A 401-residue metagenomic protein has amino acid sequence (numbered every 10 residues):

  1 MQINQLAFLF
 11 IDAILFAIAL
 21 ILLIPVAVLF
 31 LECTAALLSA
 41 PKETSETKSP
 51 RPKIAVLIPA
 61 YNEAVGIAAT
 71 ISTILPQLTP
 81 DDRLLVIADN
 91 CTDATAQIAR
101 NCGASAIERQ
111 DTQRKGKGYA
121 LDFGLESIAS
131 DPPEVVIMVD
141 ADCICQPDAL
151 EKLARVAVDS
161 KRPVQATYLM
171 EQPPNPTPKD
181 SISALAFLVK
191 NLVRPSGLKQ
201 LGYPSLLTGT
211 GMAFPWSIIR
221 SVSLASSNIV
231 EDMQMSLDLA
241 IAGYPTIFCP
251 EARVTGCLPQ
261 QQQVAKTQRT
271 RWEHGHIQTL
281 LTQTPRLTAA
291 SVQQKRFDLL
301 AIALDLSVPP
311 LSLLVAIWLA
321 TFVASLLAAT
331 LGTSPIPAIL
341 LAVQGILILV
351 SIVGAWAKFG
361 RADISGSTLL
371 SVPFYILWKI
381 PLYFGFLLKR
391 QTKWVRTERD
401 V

Functional and structural regions predicted by a protein language model:
M1-P50, G354, K379: N-terminal membrane-anchoring/stem segments of glycan-assembly enzymes
T34-L38, E46-K48, D305-K389: Membrane-embedded multi-pass helical conduit in multi-pass membrane proteins, especially envelope-biosynthetic
K53-A55, R83, Q234: Cell-envelope/extracellular polymer assembly enzymes that use nucleotide-activated donors
A68-A69, D93-R100, E108, D148: Acidic helix N-cap motif at the loop->helix transition within catalytic regions of sugar-transfer enzymes
S72-D81: Short, acidic, metal-binding catalytic loop of nucleotide-sugar glycosyltransferases
A88-A96, D111-Q113, I144: A conserved acidic beta->alpha catalytic loop
Q110, R114-G124, I128-S130, P147 (+4 more regions): Long helical/loop segments within the catalytic core of UDP-sugar-dependent glycosyltransferases, especially the large
P132-I144: Short beta-strand-to-loop acidic/aromatic patch adjacent to the donor-nucleotide binding site
